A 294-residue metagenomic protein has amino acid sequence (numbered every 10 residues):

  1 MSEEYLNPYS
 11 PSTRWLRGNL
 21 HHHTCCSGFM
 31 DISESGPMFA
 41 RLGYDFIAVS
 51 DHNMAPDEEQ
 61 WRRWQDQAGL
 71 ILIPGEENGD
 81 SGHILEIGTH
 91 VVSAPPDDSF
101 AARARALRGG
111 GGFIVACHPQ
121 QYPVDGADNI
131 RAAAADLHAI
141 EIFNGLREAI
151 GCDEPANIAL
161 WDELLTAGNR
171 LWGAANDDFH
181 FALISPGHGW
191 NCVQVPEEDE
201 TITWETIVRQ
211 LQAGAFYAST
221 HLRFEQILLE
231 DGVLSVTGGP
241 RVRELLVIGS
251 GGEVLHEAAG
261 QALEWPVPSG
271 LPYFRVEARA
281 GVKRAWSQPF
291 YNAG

Functional and structural regions predicted by a protein language model:
M1-W15, A167-L171, F179-G294: C-terminal functional module detector
S2-A135, E141-E163, N176-H180, C192 (+3 more regions): A metal-dependent hydrolase metal-coordination microenvironment
